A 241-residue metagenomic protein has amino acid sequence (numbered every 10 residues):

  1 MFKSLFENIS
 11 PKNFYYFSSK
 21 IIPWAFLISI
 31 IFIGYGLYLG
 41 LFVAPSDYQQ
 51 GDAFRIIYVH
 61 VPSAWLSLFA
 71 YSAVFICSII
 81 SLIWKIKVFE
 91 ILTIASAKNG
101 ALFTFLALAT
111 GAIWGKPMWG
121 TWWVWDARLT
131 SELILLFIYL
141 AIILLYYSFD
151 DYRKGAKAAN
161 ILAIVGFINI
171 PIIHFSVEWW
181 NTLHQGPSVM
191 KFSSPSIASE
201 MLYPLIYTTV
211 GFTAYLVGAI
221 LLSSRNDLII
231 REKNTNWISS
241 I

Functional and structural regions predicted by a protein language model:
M1-I241: Polytopic transmembrane helical bundles with strong interfacial aromatic enrichment
